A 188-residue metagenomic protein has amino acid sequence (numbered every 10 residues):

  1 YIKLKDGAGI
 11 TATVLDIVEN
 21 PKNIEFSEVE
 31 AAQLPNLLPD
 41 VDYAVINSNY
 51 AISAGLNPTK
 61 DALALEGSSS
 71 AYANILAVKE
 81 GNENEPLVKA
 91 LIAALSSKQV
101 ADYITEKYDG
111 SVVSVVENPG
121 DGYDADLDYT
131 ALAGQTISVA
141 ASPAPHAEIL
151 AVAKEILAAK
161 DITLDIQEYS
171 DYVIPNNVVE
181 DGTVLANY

Functional and structural regions predicted by a protein language model:
Y1-L4, L87, L95-E117: Periplasmic-binding protein-like
Y1-S27, A151-I162: Ligand-binding cleft/hinge of the Venus flytrap
I10-N36, I166-N177: Short helix-initiation/N-cap motifs at beta->coil->alpha
T13-D16, G55-S69: Short beta-strand->loop
P35-K60, Y188: A ligand-binding cleft/hinge motif common to bilobed small-molecule-binding domains
Y72-A90: A bilobed periplasmic-binding-protein/Venus flytrap-type ligand-binding module shared by bacterial periplasmic
N118-S138, L157-A158: Immediate post-signal peptide segment of exported/extracytoplasmic ligand-binding proteins
L132-A144, I162-E168: Short, well-ordered beta-strand elements
